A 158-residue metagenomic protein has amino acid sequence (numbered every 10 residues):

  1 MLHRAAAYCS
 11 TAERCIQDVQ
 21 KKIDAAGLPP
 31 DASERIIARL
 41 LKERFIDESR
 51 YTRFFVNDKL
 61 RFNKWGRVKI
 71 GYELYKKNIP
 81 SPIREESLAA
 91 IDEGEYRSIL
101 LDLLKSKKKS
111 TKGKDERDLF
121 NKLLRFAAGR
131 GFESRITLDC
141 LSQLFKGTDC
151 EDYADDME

Functional and structural regions predicted by a protein language model:
M1-E158: An alpha-helical, amphipathic repeat domain used for nucleic-acid recognition, typified by the mTERF helical solenoid
